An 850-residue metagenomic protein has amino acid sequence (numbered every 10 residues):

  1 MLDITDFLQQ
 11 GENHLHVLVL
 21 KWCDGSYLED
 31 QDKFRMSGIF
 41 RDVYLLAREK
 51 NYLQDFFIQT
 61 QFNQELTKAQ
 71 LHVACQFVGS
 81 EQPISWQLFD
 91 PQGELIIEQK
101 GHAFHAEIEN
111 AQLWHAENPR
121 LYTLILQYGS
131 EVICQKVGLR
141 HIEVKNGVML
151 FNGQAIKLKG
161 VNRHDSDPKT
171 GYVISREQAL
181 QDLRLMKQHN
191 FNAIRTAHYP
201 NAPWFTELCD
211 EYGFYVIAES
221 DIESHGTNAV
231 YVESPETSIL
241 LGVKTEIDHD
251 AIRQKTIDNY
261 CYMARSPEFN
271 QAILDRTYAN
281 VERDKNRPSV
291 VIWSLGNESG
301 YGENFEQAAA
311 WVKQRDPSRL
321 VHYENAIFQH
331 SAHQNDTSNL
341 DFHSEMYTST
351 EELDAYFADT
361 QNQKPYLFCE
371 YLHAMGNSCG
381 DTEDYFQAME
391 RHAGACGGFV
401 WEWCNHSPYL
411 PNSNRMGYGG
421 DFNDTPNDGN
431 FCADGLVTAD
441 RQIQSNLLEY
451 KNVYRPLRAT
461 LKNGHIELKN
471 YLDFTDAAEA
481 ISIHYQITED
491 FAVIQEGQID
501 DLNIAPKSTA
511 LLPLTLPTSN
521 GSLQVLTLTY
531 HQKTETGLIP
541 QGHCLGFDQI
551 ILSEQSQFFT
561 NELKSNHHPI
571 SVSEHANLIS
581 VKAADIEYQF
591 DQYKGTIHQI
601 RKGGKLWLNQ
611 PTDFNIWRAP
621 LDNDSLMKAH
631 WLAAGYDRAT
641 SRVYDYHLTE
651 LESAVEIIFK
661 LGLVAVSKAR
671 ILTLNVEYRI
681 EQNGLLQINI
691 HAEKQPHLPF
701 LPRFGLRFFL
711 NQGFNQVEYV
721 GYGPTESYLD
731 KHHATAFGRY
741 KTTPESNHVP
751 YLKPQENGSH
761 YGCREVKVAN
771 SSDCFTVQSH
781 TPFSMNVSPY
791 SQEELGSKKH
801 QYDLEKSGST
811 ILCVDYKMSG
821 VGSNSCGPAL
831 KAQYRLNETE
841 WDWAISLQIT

Functional and structural regions predicted by a protein language model:
M1-L53, V78-S80, L95, P200-P203 (+2 more regions): Accessory beta-strand-rich segments of carbohydrate-active enzymes
Q10-E12, A74-K145, Q524-H567: Extended acidic/polar, glycine-enriched regions that form or flank non-catalytic beta-rich accessory modules
D24-Y27, I133-E467, Y471-E479, H484-A492: Extended substrate-binding grooves/exosites of carbohydrate-active enzymes
F40-F57, R140-A155, F547-S573, N715-Y719: Low-complexity, Pro/Ser/Thr- and charge-rich linker/hinge segments at domain boundaries
K50-G79, I443-I481, E562-N577, I690: Surface beta-strand/loop "capping" patches
A103-E109, D490-G521, Y530: Intrinsically disordered, low-complexity Pro/Gly/Ser/Thr-rich segments with frequent PxxP/GP/PP motifs and embedded
H115, T515-S522, T536, I550-T850: Beta-strand/loop-rich accessory regions of lumenal/periplasmic or secreted enzymes, predominantly carbohydrate-active
L121, V132-A193, A197-P200, E562-L626: An acidic-aromatic substrate-binding cleft motif
